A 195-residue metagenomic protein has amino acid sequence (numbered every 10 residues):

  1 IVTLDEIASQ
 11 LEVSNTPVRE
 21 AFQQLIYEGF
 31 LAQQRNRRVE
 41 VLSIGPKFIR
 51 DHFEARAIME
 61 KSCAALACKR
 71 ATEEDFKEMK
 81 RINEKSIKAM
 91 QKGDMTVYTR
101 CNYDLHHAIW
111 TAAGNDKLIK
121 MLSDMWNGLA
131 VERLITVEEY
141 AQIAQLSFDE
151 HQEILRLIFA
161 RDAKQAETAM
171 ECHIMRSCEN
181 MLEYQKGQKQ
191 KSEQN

Functional and structural regions predicted by a protein language model:
I1-A65, K69, C178, L182-N195: Short linear motifs at protein or domain termini
Q24, E28-G29, K47, D51 (+6 more regions): Alpha-helical structural segments
I44-R50, A64-T72, A89-G93, L134-A141: A ubiquitous short alpha-helical element
K47-R50, L118-M125: Short, charge-rich, low-complexity alpha-helical interaction segments
K61, K80-I87, K92, D104 (+2 more regions): C-terminal all-alpha effector/ligand-binding and dimerization domain of prokaryotic HTH-type transcriptional repressors
T96-R100, K120, Q145: Amphipathic alpha-helical packing segments from all-alpha helical-bundle domains
R100-Y103, A112-I119: Amphipathic alpha-helical effector-binding/dimerization core of metabolite-sensing transcriptional regulators
